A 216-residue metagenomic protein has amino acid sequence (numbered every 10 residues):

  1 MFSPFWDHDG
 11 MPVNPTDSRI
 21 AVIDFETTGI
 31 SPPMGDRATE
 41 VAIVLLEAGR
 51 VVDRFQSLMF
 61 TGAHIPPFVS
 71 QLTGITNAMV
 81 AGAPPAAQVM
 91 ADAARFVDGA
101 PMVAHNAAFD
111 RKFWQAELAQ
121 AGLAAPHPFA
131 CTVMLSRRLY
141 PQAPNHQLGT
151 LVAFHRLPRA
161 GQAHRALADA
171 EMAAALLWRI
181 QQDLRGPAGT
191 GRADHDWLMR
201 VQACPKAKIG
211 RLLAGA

Functional and structural regions predicted by a protein language model:
M1-P12, A174-A216: Acidic two-metal-ion nuclease catalytic site recognized across multiple nuclease folds, prominently DnaQ/RNase D-T
F2-P128, P141-Q142, H146-H164: Conserved non-catalytic scaffold segment of RNase H-like nuclease domains
T27-G29, M134, M172: Short, glycine/acidic-enriched loop or turn micro-motifs at the edges of active sites
V89, R137, E171-M172: Short Asp/Glu-rich motifs
F113, E171-A175: Short amphipathic alpha-helical face segments that pack within enzyme cores and frequently flank/anchor catalytic
W114, L135-S136: A generic structural signal for short hydrophobic patches within well-formed alpha-helices
A168: Acidic donor-binding loop at a coil-to-helix junction in glycosyltransferase catalytic cores that engages
